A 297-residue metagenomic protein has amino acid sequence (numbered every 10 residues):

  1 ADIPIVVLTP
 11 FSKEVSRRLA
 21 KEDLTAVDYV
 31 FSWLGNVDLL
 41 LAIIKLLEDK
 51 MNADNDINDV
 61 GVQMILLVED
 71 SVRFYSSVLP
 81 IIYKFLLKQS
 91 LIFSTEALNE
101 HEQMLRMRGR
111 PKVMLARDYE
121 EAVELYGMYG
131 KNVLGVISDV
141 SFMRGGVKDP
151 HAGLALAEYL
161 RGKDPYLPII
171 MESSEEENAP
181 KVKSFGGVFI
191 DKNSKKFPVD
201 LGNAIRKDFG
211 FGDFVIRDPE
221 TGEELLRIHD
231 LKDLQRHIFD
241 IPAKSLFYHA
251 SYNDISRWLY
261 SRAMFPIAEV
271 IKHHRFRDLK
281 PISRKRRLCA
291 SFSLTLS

Functional and structural regions predicted by a protein language model:
A1, S141-K148: The short loop immediately C-terminal to the conserved phospho-acceptor aspartate in CheY-like receiver
A1-L19, Y29-S32, E69, V136-S138 (+2 more regions): A short, hydrophobic beta-strand element within the central beta-sheet of small alpha/beta folds
L19, A26-V27, G35-A53, I81 (+1 more regions): Receiver (REC) domain switch/output surface
D23-A26, S184-G186: Short, structured coil segments at secondary-structure junctions
G61-R73, V78-Y83, L87-Q103, V113-L115: Conserved acidic segment of CheY-like receiver
F93-G135, G145: Acidic, metal-coordinating helix/loop segments flanking the phosphotransfer/catalytic sites of two-component signaling
D118, G146-A155: Acidic catalytic/metal-coordinating carboxylates
E177-S297: Terminal, compositionally biased segments used for targeting/anchoring and flexible tails
